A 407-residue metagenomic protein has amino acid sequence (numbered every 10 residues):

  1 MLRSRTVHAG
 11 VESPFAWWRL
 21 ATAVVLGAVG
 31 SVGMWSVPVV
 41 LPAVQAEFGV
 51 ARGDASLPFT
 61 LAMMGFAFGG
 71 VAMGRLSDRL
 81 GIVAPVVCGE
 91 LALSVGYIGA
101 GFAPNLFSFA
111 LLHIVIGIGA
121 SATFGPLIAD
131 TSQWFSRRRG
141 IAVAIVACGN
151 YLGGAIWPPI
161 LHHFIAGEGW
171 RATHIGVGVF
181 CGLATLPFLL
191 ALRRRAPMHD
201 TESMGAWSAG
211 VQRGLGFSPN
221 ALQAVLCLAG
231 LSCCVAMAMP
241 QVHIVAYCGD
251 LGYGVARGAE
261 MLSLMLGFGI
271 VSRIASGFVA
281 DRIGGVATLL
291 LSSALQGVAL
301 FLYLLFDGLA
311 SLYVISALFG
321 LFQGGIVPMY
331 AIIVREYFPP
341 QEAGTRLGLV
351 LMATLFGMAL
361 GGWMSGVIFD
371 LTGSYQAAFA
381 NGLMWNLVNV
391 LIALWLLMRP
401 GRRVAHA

Functional and structural regions predicted by a protein language model:
W18-R52, M73, W157-P158, M239-V245: Extracytoplasmic
V37-L41, A221-F278: Extracytoplasmic gate region of multi-pass secondary transporters
G49, G81, F102-F107, S136 (+2 more regions): Helix-breaking motifs and short loop linkers at transmembrane-helix boundaries and internal kinks in secondary membrane
F68-L106, A280: Conserved MFS/SLC helix-loop-helix module at the cytosolic interface between two early adjacent transmembrane helices
A84-I98, A287-L302: Structural signature of the two symmetry-related core transmembrane helices
G96, F107-V115, A310-L318: Paired small-residue
A122-F135, G325-F338: Intracellular juxtamembrane helix-capping segments at the cytosolic ends of symmetry-related transmembrane helices
V146, N150-A196: Helix-loop-helix hairpin linking two adjacent transmembrane segments in secondary transporters
